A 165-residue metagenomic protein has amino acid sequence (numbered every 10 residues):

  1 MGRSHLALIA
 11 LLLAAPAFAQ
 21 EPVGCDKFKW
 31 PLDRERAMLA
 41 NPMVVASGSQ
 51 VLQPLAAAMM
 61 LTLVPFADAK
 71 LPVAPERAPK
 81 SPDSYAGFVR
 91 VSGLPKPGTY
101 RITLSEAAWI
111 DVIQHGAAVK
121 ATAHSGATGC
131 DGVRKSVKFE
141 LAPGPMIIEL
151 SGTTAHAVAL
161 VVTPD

Functional and structural regions predicted by a protein language model:
M1-A7: Bacterial N-terminal signal peptides that target proteins for export
A14-P16: N-terminal signal peptide c-region/cleavage motif recognized by signal peptidases
E21-S84: Non-catalytic extracellular/lumenal accessory regions of secreted precursors
A67-T99, K135-K138: Non-catalytic, beta-strand-enriched accessory regions in extracellular/secretory proteins and membrane protein
F88-V89, G129-P143, P164: Beta-sandwich interaction modules
G98-Y100, F139-T154: Noncatalytic modules at the cell exterior or secretory-pathway interfaces, chiefly beta-strand-rich lectin/adhesion
A107-T122: Short, surface-exposed beta-strand/strand-loop-strand elements in extracellular ectodomains
T153-D165: Edge beta-strands of jelly-roll/beta-sandwich modules across compartments, strongly enriched in secreted/luminal
